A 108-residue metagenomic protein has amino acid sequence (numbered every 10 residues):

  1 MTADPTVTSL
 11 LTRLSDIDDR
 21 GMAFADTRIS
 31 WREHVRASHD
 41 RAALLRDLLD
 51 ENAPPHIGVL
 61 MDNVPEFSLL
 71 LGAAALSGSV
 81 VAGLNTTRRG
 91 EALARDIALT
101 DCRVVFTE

Functional and structural regions predicted by a protein language model:
M1-A3: Flexible, non-catalytic linker and terminal segments flanking ANL/adenylate-forming cores
T8-S30: AMP-dependent adenylate-forming
R13-L14, H34, S38, I57 (+4 more regions): Adenylate-forming
T27, L44-E91: Conserved AMP-binding/adenylate-forming
R88-E108: Conserved ATP-dependent adenylate/AMP-binding module captured primarily in the ANL superfamily
